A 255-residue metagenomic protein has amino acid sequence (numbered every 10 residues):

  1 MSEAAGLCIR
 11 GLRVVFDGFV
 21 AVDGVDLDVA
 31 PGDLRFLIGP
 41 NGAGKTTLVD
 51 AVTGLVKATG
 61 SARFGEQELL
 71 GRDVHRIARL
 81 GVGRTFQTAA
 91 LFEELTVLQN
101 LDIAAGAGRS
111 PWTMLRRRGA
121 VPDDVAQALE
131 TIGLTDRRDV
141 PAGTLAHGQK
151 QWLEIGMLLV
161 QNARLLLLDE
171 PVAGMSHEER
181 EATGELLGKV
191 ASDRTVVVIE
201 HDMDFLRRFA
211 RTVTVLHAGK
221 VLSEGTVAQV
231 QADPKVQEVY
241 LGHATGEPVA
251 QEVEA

Functional and structural regions predicted by a protein language model:
S2-A255: Glycine-rich phosphate-binding loops of nucleotide-dependent enzymes
